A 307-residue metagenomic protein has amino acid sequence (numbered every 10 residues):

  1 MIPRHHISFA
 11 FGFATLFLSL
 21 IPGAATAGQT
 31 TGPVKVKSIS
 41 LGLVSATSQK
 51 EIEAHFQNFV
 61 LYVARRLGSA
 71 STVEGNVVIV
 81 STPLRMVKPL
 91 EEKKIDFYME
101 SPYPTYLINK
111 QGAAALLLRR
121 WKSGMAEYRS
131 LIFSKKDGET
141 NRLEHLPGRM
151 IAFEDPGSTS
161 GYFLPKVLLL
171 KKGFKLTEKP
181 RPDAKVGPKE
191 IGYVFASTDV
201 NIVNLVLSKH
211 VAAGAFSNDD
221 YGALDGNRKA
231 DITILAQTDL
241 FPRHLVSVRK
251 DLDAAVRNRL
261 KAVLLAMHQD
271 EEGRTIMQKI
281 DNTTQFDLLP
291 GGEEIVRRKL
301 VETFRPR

Functional and structural regions predicted by a protein language model:
I2-K94, R274-R307: N-terminal hydrophobic or amphipathic helices and topogenic motifs
V36, S40-R66, Y103, Y128-V203 (+1 more regions): Bilobed "Venus flytrap"/periplasmic-binding protein-like clamshell domains and structurally analogous long
V36-A46, L118-S134, D183-K189, G222-H268 (+2 more regions): Periplasmic-binding protein-like
L43-S45, I79-P83, K93-G112, R119-R120 (+3 more regions): Beta->alpha turn/N-cap motifs
H55, F59, T82, M86 (+10 more regions): Stable alpha-helical elements in mature extracytoplasmic
V63-L67, S71, K94, M99-P102 (+8 more regions): Sec/Tat-exported extracytoplasmic proteins
E91-E100, R149-I151, E190, T198 (+1 more regions): Alpha-to-beta junction loops
M99-G112, P165-K171, V203-D231, L240: A ligand-binding cleft/hinge motif common to bilobed small-molecule-binding domains
